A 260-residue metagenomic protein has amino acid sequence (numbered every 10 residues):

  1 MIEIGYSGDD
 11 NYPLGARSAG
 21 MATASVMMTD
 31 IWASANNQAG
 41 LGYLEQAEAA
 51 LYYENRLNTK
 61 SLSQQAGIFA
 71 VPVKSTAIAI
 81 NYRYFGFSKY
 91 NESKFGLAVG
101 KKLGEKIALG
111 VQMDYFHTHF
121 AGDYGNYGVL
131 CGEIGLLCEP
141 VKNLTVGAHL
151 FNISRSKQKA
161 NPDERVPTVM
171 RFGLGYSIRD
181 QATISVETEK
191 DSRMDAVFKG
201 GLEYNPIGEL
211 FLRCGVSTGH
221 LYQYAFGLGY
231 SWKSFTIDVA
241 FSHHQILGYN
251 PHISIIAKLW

Functional and structural regions predicted by a protein language model:
I2-W260: Subset of outer-membrane beta-barrel
